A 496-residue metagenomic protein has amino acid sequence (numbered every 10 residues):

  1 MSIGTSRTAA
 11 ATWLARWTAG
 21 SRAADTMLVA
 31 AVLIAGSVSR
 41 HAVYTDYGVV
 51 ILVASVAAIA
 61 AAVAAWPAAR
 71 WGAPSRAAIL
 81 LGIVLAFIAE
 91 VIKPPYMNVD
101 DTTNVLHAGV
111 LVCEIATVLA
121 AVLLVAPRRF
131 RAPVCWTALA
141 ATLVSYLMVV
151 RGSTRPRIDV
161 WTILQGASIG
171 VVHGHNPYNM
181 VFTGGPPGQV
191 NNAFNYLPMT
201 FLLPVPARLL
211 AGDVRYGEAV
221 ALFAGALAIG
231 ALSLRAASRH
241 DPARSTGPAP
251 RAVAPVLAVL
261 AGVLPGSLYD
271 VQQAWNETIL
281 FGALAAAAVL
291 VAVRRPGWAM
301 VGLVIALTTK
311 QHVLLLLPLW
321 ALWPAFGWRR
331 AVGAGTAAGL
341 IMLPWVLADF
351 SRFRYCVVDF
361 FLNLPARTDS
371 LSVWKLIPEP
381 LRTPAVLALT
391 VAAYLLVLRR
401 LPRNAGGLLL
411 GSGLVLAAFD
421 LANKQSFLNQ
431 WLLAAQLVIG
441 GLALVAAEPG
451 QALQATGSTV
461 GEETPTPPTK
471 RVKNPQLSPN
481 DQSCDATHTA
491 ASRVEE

Functional and structural regions predicted by a protein language model:
M1-R16, V445-E496: Short, intrinsically disordered terminal tails adjacent to the first/last structured region
S2-A288, P324-Q436, G441-A447, L453: Primarily membrane-embedded glycan-assembly and transfer machineries that use lipid-linked glycans
F87-I88, N191, A258, Q311 (+4 more regions): Residue-level detector of alpha-helical transmembrane segments in integral membrane proteins
T246, V263, L316, M342 (+3 more regions): Selective for proline/serine-rich intrinsically disordered segments in cytosolic/nuclear regulatory regions
A254, S267, M300, G339 (+4 more regions): Residue-level detector of transmembrane insertion/anchoring sites
R295-V301, W328-A331: Hydrophobic alpha-helical transmembrane segments of integral membrane proteins, especially multi-pass transporters
G297, V301-L322, A422-N429: Transmembrane helices and adjacent periplasmic/lumenal helix-loop junctions of polyprenol-phosphate-dependent
